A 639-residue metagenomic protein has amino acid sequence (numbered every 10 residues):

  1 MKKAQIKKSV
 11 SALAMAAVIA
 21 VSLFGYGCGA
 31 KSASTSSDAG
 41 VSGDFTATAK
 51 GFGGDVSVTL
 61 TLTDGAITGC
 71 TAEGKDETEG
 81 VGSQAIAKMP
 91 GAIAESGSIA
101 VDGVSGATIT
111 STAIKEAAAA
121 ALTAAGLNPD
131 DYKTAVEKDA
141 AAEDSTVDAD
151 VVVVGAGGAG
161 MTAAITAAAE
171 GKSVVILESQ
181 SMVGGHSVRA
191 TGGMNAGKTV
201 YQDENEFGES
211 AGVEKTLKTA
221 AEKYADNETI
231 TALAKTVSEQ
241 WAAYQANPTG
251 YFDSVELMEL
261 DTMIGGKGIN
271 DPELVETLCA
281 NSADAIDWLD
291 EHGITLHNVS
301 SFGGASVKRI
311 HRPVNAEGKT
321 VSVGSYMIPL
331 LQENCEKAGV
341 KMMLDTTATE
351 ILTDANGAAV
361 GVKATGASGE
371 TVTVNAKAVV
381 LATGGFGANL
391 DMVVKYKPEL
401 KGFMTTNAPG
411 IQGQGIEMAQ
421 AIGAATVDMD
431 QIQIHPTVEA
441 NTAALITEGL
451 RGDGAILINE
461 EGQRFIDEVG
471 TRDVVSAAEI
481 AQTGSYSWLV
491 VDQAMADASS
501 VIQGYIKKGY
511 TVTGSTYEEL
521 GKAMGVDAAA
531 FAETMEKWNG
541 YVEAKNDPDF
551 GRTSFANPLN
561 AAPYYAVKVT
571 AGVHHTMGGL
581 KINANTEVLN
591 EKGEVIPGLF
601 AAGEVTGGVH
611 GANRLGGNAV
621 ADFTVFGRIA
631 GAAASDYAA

Functional and structural regions predicted by a protein language model:
L23-A39: Sec-dependent signal peptide cleavage junction
S36-E137: Active-site- and interface-proximal helix/loop "cap" or "latch" segments in soluble metabolic and energy-transducing
A141-A159, V175: Beta1/beta-strand and adjacent pyrophosphate-binding region of the FAD-binding site in flavoprotein oxidoreductases
A169-A190: Glycine-rich FAD pyrophosphate-binding loop
A220-A234, I416-Q420, A425-A528: An anion/pyrophosphate-binding glycine-rich loop and adjacent beta-alpha core in soluble alpha-beta enzymes
D253-E370, N389-D391, V542-A561: Conserved redox-cofactor binding core of oxidoreductases
E350, A530-N613: A glycine-rich dinucleotide-binding beta-alpha-beta segment and adjacent secondary-structure elements that constitute
A367-E370, V374-E439, F626-I629: Glycine-rich loop(s) and the adjacent beta-strand/alpha-helix scaffold that form part
